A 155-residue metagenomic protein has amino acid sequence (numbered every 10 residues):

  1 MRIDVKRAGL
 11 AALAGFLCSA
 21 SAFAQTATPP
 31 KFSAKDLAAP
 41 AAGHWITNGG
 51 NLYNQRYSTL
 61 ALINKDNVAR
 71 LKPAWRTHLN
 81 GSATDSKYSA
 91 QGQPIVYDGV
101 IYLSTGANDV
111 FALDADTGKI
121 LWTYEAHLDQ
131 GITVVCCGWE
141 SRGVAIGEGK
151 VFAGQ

Functional and structural regions predicted by a protein language model:
M1-K6: N-terminal secretory signal peptides that target proteins for export/translocation
G9, L121, F152-G154: Short secondary-structure capping/junction motifs at helix and strand boundaries
G9-S21: Bacterial N-terminal signal peptides
T26-D85, K119-T133: Aromatic (tryptophan-biased) beta-strands that constitute blades/sheets of beta-rich domains
W45-G49, K87-D109, V134-Q155: Repeat-blade elements of multi-bladed beta-propeller folds
A115-T117: Short loop/turn segments that connect beta-strands within beta-propeller blades
